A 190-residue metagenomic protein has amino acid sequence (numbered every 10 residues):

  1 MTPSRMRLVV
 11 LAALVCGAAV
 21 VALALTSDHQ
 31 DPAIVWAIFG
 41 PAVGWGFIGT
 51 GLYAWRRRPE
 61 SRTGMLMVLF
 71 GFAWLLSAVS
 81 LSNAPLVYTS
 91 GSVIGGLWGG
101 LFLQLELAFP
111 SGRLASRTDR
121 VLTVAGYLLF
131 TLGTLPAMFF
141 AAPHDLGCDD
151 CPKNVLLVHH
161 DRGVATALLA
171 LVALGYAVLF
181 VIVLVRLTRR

Functional and structural regions predicted by a protein language model:
M1-R190: Alpha-helical transmembrane segments of multi-pass integral membrane proteins
